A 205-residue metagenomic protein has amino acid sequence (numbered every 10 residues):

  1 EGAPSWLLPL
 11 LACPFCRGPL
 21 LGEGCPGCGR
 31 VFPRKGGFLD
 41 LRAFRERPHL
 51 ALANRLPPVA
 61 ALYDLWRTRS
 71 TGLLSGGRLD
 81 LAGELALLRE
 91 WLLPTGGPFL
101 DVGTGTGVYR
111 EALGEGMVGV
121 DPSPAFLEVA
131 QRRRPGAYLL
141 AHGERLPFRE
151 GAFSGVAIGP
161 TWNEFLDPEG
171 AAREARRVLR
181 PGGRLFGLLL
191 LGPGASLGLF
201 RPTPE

Functional and structural regions predicted by a protein language model:
G2-N54: N-terminal auxiliary segments of SAM/dcSAM-dependent transferases
G36, D40-L93, V108-A112, F126-V129 (+1 more regions): Conserved class I S-adenosyl-L-methionine
L93-P94, G114, Q131, L166 (+1 more regions): Short conserved AdoMet
P98-R145: Class I SAM-dependent methyltransferase SAM/SAH-binding core
E144-V156: A short acidic, Gly/Pro-enriched loop at the edge of an enzyme's catalytic core that lines a small-molecule cofactor
G155-D167: A short SAM/SAH-binding and catalytic strip from SAM-dependent methyltransferases
E169-P181: A short glycine-rich, Lys/Arg-flanked "PGG" loop and its adjoining helix->strand segment in the class I
R184-E205: Conserved class I S-adenosyl-L-methionine
